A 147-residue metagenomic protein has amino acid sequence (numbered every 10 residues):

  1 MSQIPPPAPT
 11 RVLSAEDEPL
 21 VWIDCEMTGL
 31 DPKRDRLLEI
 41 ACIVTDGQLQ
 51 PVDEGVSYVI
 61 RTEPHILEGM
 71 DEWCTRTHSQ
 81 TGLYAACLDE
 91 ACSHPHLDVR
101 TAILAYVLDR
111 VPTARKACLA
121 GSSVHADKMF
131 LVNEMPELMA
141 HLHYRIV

Functional and structural regions predicted by a protein language model:
M1-S2, M139: Nucleotide/phosphate-binding catalytic cleft detector across ATP-hydrolyzing and phosphate-transferring enzymes
S2-I23, M27-L119: Conserved non-catalytic scaffold segment of RNase H-like nuclease domains
E63, Y144-V147: Short, acidic/turn-prone active-site loops that include or flank metal/cofactor- and phosphate-binding residues
V107-V111, A126-R145: Substrate-recognition/cap helix-loop segment adjacent to the acidic, metal-dependent catalytic center of Asp-based
G121-H125: Short, well-ordered beta-to-alpha junction loops that form the rim of enzyme active sites and present histidine/acidic
